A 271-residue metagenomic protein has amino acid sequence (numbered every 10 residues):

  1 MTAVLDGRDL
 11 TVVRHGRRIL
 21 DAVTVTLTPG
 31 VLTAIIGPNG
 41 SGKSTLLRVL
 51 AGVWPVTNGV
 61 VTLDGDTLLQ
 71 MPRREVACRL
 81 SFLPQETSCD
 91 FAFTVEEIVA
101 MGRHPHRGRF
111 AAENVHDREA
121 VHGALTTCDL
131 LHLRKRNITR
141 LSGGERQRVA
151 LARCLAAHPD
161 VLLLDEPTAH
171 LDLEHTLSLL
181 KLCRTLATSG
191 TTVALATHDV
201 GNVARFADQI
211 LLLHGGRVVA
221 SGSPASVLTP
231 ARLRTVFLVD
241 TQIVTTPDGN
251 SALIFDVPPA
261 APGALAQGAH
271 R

Functional and structural regions predicted by a protein language model:
I36-P38: The feature captures the beta-strand-to-loop junction immediately N-terminal to the Walker
A51: Helix-to-loop junction immediately C-terminal to a conserved catalytic motif
G59-T67, V76: Conserved ABC transporter NBD signature motif
A100, V115-L133: Conserved ABC ATPase "signature" region
N137-L141, E145: Conserved ABC ATPase signature
L162-E166: Catalytic Walker B motif of ABC-type/P-loop ATPase nucleotide-binding domains
V236-R271: ABC ATPase nucleotide-binding domains
